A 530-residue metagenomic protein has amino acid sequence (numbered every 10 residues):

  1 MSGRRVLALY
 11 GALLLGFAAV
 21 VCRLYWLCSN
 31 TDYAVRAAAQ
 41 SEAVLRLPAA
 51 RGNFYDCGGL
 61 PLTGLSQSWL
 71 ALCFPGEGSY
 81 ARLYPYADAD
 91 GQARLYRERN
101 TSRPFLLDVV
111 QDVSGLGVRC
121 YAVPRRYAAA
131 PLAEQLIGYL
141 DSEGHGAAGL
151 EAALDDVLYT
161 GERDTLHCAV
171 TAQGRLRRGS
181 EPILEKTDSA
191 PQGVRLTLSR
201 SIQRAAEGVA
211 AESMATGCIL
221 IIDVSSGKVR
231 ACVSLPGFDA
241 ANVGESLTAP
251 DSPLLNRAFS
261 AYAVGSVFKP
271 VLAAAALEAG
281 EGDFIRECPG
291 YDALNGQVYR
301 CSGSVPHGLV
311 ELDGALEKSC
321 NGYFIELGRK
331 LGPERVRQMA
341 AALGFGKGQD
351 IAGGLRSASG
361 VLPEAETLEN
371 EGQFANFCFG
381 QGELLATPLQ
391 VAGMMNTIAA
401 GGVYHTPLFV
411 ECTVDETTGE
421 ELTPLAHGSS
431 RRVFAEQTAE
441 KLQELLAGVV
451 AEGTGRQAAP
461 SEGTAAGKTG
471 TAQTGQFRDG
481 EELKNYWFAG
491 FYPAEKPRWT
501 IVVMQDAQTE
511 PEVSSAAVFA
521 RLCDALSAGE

Functional and structural regions predicted by a protein language model:
M1-V243, R337-A342, P460, F477 (+1 more regions): Periplasmic/cell-envelope proteins involved in peptidoglycan metabolism and beta-lactam response
P61-T63, D223-S266, V271-A507: Beta-lactam-recognizing serine transpeptidase/beta-lactamase-like catalytic domain environment
